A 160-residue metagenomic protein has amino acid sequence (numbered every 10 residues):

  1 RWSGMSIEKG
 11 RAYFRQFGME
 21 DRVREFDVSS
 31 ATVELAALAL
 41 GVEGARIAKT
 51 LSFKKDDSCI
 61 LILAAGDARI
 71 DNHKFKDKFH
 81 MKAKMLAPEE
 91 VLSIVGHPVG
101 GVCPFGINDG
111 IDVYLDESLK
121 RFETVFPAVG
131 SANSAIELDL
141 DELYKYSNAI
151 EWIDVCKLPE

Functional and structural regions predicted by a protein language model:
W2-E160: Extended, low-hydrophobicity, polar/charged segments
